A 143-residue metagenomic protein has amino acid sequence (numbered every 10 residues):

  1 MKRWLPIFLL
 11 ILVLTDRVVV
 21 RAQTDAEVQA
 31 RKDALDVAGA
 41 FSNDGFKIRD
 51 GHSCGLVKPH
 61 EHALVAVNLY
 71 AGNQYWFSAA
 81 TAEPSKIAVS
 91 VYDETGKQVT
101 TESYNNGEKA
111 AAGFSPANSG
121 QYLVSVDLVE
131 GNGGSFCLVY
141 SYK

Functional and structural regions predicted by a protein language model:
P6-D16: Bacterial N-terminal signal peptides
D16-A22: Sec/Tat signal peptide C-region and signal peptidase I cleavage site
Q23-A63: Non-catalytic extracellular/lumenal accessory regions of secreted precursors
V65-A66, K109-P116: Exposed aromatic-hydrophobic patches
N68-W76: Extended extracellular/luminal ectodomain segments enriched in beta-structured repeat modules
Y75, F114-N132: Noncatalytic modules at the cell exterior or secretory-pathway interfaces, chiefly beta-strand-rich lectin/adhesion
E83-Q98: Short, surface-exposed beta-strand/strand-loop-strand elements in extracellular ectodomains
E130-K143: Edge beta-strands of jelly-roll/beta-sandwich modules across compartments, strongly enriched in secreted/luminal
